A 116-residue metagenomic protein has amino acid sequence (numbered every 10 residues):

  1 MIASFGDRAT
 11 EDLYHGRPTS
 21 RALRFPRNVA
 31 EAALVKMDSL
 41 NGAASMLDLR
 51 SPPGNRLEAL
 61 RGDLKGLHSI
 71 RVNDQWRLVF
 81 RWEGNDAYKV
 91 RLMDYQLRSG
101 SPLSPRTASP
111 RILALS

Functional and structural regions predicted by a protein language model:
M1-K36: Arg/Lys-rich, positively charged N-terminal/basic patches that mediate binding to nucleic acids
L40: Short basic (Lys/Arg) and small-residue
A44-H68: A short, surface-exposed loop/turn module that caps and links secondary-structure elements
R61, H68-S116: Enriched for short, Lys/Arg-rich terminal
